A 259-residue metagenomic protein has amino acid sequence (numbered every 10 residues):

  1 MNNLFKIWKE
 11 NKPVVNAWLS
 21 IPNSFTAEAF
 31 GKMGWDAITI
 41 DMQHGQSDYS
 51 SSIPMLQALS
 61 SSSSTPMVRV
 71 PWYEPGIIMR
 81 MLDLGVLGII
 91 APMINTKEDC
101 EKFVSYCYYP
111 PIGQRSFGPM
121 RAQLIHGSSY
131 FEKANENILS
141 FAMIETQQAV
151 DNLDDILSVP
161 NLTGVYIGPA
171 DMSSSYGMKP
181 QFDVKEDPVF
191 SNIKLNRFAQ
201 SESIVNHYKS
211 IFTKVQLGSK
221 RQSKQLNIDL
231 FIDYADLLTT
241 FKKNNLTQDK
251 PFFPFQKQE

Functional and structural regions predicted by a protein language model:
M1-Q256: Expand to "…catalyze enediolate/carbanion chemistry for C-C bond making/breaking, isomerization, decarboxylation
